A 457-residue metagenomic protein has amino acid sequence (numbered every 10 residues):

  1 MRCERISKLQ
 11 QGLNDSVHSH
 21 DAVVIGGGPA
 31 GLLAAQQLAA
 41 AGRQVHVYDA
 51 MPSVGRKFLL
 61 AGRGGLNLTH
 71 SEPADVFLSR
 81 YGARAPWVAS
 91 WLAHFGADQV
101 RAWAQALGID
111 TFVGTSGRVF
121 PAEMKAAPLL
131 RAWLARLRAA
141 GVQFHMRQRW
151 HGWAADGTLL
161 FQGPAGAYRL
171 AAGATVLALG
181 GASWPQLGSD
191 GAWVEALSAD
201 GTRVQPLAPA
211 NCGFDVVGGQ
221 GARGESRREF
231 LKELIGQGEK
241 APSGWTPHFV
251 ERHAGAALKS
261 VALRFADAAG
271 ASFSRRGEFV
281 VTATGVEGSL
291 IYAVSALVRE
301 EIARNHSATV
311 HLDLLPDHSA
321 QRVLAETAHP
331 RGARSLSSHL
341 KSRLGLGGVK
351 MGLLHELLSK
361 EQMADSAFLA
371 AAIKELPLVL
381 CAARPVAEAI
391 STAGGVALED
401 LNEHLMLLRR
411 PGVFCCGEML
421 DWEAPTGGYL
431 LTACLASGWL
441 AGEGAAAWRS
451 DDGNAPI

Functional and structural regions predicted by a protein language model:
M1-A22, A40-A41, G453: Extreme N-terminal leader/targeting segments of oxidoreductases
A22-V47, A445-A446: N-terminal Rossmann-like FAD-binding beta1-loop-alpha1 element of flavoenzymes
A34, A196-D200, T432-R449: An active-site-proximal "capping" alpha-helix that borders the catalytic cofactor pocket
A39-R63: Glycine-rich FAD pyrophosphate-binding loop
A40-A41, S53, A74-V76, A93 (+8 more regions): Residue-level recognition of phosphate/Mg2+-coordinating polar/acidic sites in nucleotide-handling active sites
L59-S90: N-terminal glycine-rich dinucleotide-binding loop that anchors FAD/FMN and/or NAD(P) in oxidoreductases
V88-G96, S116-A135, W184-S189, V216-V217 (+1 more regions): Short beta-strand to alpha-helix junction loop
A127-P128, W133-K341: Predominantly flavin-linked oxidoreductase catalytic cores and closely associated redox partners
